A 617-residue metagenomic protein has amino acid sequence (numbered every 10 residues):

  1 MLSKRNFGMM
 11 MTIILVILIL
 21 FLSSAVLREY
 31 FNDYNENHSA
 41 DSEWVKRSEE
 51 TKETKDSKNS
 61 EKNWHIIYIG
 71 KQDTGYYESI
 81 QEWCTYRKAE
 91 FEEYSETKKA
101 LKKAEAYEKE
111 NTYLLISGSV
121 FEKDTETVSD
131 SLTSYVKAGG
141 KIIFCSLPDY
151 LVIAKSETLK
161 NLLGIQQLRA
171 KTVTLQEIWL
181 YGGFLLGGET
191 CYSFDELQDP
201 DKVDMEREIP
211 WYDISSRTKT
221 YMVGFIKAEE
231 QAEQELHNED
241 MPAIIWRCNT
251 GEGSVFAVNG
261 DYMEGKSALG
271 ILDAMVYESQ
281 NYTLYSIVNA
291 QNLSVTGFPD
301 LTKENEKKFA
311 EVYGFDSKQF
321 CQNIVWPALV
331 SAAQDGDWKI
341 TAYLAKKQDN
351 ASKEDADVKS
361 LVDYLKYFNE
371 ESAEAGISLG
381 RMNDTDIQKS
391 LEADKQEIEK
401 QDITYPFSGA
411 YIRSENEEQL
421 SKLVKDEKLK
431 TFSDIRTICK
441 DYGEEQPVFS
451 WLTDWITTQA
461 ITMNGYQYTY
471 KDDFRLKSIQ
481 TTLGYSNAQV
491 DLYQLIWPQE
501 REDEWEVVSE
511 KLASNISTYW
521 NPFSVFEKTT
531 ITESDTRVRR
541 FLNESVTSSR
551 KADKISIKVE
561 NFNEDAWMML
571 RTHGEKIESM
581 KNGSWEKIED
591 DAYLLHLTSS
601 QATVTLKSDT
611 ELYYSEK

Functional and structural regions predicted by a protein language model:
W64, E110-N111, E206-A290, Y485: A glycine-centered loop/beta-turn motif at secondary-structure junctions
H65-G70, V136-A138, F144-K171, D300-K303 (+4 more regions): Metal-dependent polysaccharide deacetylase catalytic core of the NodB/CE4 family, i.e., the active-site-bearing domain
D73-L151: Helical hinge/lid and interdomain linker segments adjacent to catalytic or ligand-binding clefts that mediate domain
E122-T127, D590-K617: C-terminal beta-strand-rich structural cap/linker in extracellular carbohydrate-active enzymes
K123-Q198: A glycine-rich, often tryptophan-bearing local segment used as a flexible ligand/cofactor-contacting loop or short
G260, Y282-T283, N289-P299, A333 (+1 more regions): Catalytic grooves of carbohydrate-active enzymes
Y367, R381-D402, V448-Q480: Alpha-helical scaffold elements lining the catalytic groove of polysaccharide deacetylases
F526-H573: Surface beta-strand/loop "capping" patches
